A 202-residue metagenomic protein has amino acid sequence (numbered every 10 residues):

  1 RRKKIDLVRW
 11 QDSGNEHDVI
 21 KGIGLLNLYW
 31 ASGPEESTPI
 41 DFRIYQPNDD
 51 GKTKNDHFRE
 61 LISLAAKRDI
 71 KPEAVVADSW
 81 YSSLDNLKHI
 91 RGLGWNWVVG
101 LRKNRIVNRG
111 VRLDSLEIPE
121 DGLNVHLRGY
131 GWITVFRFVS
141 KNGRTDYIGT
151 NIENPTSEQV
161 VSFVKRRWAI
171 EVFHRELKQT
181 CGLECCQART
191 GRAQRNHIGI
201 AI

Functional and structural regions predicted by a protein language model:
R1-P34: Active-site-proximal, Lys/Arg-enriched surface segment that forms a nucleic-acid-binding/basic interface patch
K3, E35-I202: Single, function-defining residue in the core of a domain
